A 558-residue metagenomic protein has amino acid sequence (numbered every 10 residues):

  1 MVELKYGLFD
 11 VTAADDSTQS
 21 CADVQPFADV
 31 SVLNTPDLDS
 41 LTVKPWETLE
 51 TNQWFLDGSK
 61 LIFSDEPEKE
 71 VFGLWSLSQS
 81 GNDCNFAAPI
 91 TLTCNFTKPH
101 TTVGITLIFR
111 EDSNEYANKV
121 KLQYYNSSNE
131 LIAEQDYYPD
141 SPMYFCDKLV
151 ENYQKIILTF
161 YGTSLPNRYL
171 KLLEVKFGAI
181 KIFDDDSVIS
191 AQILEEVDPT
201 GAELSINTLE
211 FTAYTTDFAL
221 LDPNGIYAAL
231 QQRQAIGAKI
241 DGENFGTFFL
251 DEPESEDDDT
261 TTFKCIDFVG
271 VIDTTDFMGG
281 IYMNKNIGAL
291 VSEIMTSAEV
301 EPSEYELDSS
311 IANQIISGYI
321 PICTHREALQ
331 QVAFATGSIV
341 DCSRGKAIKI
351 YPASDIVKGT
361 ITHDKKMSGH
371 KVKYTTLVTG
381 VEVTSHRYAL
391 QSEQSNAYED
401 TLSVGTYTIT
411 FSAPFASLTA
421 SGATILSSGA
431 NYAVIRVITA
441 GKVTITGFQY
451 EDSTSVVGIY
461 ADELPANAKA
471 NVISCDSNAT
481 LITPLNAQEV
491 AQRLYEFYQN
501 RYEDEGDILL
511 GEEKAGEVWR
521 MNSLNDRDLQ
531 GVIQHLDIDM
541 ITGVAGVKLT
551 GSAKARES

Functional and structural regions predicted by a protein language model:
M1-E68, I180-I189, L194, D198-S205 (+2 more regions): Surface-exposed cap/loop segments at beta↔alpha junctions
Q19-S20, P26-V32, I156, V188-A191 (+3 more regions): Generic structural motif
D65-A133, D140-D185: Aromatic, loop-rich ligand-recognition surfaces of beta-strand-rich domains
N85-I90, F96-T101, L107-E130, P139 (+3 more regions): An acidic/polar, Gly/Ser/Thr-rich interaction patch typically located in mid-to-C-terminal regions of proteins
I132, L172, E243-F245, A397: Local beta-strand/beta-hairpin segments that build beta-sheet-rich folds
Q135-Y137, F248: Short hydrophobic alpha-helix segments
N167-R168, G242-F249, D526-H535: Short, Lys/Arg- and Gly-enriched loop/turn segments at beta-strand edges
